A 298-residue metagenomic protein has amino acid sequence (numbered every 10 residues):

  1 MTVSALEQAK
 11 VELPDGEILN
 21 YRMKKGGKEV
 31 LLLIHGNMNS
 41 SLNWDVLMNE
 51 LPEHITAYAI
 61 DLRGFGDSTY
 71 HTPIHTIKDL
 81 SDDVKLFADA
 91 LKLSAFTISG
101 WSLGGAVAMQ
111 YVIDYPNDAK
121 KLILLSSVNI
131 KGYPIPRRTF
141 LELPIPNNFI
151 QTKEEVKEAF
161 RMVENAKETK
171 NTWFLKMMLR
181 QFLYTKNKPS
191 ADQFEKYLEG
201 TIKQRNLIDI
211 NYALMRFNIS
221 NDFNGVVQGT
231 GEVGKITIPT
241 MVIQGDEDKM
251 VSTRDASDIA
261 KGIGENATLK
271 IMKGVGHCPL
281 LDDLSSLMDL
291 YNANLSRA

Functional and structural regions predicted by a protein language model:
E17, M23-P73, F87: Conserved HGGG/HGGXW glycine-rich cap/lid loop of the alpha/beta-hydrolase fold
K78-F96: Conserved acidic catalytic loop of the alpha/beta-hydrolase fold
S94-F140: Conserved hydrolase catalytic core segment
I123-A166: Flexible "cap/lid" loop of the alpha/beta hydrolase fold
R161-E232: Conserved alpha/beta-hydrolase catalytic His-Asp/Glu region
N221-F223, E247-V251: Acidic catalytic loop of the alpha/beta-hydrolase fold
I236, V242-Q244: Short beta-strand/loop motif that positions the catalytic acidic residue of the alpha/beta-hydrolase fold
M250, V275-M288: Catalytic histidine-centered segment of alpha/beta-hydrolase-like enzymes
